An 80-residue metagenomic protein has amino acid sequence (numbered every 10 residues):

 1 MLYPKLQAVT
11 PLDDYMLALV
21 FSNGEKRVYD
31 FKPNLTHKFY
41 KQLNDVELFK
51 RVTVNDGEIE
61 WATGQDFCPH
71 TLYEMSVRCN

Functional and structural regions predicted by a protein language model:
M1-N80: Motif-centric detector for short Cys/His coordination patterns
